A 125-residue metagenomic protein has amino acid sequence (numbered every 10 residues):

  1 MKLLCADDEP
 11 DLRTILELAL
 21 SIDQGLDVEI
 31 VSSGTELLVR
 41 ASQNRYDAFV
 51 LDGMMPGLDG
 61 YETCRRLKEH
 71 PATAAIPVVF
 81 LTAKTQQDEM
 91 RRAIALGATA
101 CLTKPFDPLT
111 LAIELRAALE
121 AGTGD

Functional and structural regions predicted by a protein language model:
M1-L12, L16-L20, F49: Conserved acidic segment of CheY-like receiver
I30-A48: Acidic, metal-coordinating helix/loop segments flanking the phosphotransfer/catalytic sites of two-component signaling
D52, T82: Active-site residues of response regulator receiver
M55-P56: Receiver (REC) domain active-site loop signature in two-component systems and cognate sites in sensor histidine kinases
F106-L115: C-terminal output helix
